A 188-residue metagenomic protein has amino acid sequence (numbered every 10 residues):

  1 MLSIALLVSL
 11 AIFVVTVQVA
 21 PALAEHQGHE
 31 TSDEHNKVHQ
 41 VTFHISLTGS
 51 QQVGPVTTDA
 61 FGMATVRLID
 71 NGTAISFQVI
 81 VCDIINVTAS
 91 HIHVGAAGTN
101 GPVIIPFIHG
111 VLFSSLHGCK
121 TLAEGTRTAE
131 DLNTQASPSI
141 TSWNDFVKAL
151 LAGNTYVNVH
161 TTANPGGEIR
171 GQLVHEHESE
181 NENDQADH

Functional and structural regions predicted by a protein language model:
S3-V17: Bacterial N-terminal signal peptides
A22-H188: N-terminal leader/targeting pre-sequences
